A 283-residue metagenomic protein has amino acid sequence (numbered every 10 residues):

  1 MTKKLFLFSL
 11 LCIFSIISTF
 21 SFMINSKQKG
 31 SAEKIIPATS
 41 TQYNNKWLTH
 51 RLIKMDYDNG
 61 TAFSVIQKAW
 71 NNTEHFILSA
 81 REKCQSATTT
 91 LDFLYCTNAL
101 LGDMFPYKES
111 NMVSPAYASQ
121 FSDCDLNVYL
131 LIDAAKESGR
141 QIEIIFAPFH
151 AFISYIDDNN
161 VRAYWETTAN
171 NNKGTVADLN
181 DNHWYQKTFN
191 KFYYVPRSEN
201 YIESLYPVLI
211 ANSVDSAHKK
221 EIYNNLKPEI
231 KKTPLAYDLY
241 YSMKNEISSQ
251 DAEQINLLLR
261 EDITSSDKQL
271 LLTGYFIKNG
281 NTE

Functional and structural regions predicted by a protein language model:
M1-L5: Positively charged n-region of N-terminal signal peptides that target proteins for export
F6-L7, I142: Intrinsically disordered, low-complexity segments enriched in glycine/proline and serine/threonine
F8-S9, M23: Intrinsically disordered, low-complexity segments enriched in polar/charged small residues
S9-I16: Bacterial N-terminal signal peptides
I17-S21: Hydrophobic membrane-targeting alpha-helices
F22-E283: A structural boundary/capping signal
